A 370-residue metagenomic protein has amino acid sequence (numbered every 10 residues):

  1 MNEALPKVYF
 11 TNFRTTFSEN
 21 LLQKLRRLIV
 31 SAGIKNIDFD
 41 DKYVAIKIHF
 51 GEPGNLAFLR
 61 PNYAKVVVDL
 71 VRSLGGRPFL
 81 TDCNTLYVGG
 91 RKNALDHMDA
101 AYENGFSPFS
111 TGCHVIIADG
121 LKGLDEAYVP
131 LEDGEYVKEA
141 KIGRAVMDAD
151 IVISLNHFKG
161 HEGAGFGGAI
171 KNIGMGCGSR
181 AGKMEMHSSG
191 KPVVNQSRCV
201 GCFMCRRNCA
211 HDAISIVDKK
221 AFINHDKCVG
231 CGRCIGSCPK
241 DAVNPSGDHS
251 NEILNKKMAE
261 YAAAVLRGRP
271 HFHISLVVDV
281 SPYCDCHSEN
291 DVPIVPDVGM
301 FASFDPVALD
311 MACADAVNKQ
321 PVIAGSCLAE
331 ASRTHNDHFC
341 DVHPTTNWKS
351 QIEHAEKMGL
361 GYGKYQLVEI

Functional and structural regions predicted by a protein language model:
N2-Y63, L74-T81, Y87-I370: Extended, low-polarity segments enriched in aliphatic/aromatic residues
V68-D69: Terminal amphipathic helices with adjacent charged low-complexity linkers/tails
